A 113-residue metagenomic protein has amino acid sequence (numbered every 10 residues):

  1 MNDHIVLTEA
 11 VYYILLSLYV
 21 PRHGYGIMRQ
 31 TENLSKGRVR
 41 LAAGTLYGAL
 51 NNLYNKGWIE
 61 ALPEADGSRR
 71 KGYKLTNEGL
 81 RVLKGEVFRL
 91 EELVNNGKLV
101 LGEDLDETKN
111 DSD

Functional and structural regions predicted by a protein language model:
M1-H4, G57-W58, E107-T108: Short, contiguous hydrophobic alpha-helices characteristic of membrane insertion segments
N2-T45: N-terminal helix-turn-helix DNA-binding core of bacterial DNA-binding proteins
L46-Y47, L53: Basic amphipathic alpha-helical segments that dock to polyanions
Y54-R69, K74: Beta-hairpin "wing" of winged helix-turn-helix
S68-V87: Basic, amphipathic "hinge/linker" alpha-helix immediately C-terminal to the N-terminal HTH DNA-binding motif
K84-D113: Amphipathic alpha-helical dimerization/coiled-coil segments that flank or bridge DNA-binding/regulatory modules
